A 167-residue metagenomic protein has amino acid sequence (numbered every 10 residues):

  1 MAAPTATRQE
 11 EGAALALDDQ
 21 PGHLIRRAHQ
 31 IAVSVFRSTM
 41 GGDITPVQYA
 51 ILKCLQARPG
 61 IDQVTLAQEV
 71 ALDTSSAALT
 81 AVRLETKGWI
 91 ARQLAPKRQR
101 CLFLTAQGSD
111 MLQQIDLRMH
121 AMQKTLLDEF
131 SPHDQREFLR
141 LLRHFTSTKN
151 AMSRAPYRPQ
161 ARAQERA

Functional and structural regions predicted by a protein language model:
M1-A13, H133-A167: C-terminal regulatory/oligomerization modules of transcriptional regulators
M1-G42, L104, P159, A167: N-terminal leader segment of winged-helix/HTH proteins
P4, V33, V82-R143: Charged, amphipathic alpha-helical coiled-coil/dimerization segments
A16, H23, Q30-S76, K87 (+1 more regions): N-terminal helix-turn-helix DNA-binding core of bacterial DNA-binding proteins
H23, R27, A50, E137-R140 (+1 more regions): Amphipathic alpha-helical interaction segments
V33-F36, Q63, D116, Q123 (+1 more regions): Short amphipathic alpha-helical interaction/hinge segments
G41-T45, S76-L79, R83, S131 (+1 more regions): Short glycine/proline-centered loop/turn elements that form peptide/ligand docking sites
